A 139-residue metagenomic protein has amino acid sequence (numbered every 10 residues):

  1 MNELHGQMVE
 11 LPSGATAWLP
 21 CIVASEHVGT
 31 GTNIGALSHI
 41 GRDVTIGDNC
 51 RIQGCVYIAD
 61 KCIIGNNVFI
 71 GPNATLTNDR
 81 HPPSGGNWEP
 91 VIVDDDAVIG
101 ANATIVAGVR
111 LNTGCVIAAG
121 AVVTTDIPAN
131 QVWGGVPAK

Functional and structural regions predicted by a protein language model:
M1-I34: N-terminal segments that cap or nucleate solenoid repeat domains
M1-S13, R51-K139: Glycine-rich hexapeptide-repeat left-handed beta-helix
C21-I22, S38-H39, Y57, T104: Generic anion/oxyanion-binding catalytic loop in active/binding sites
E26, S38, D43-V44, C62 (+1 more regions): Pentapeptide-repeat beta-helix register
G35, G47, Q53: Glycine-rich phosphate-binding loops of nucleotide-dependent enzymes
